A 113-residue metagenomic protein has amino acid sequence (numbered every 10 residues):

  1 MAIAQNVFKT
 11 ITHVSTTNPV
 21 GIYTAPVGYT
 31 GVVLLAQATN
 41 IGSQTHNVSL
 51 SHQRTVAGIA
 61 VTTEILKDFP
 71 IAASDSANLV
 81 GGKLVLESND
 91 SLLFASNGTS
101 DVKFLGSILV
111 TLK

Functional and structural regions predicted by a protein language model:
M1-L35, V56, S96-K113: C-terminal interaction-tip segments
V14-N18, I71-S76: Solvent-exposed, conformationally flexible loop/turn segments
Y29, D75-S76, S88-D90: Surface-exposed loop/turn positions
A38-S43, N97: Short solvent-exposed strand-capping/beta-turn motif centered on an Asx-Ser/Thr pair
S43-K67: Short, surface-exposed beta-strand/strand-loop-strand elements in extracellular ectodomains
S76-G82: Exposed aromatic-hydrophobic patches
K83-G98: Noncatalytic modules at the cell exterior or secretory-pathway interfaces, chiefly beta-strand-rich lectin/adhesion
